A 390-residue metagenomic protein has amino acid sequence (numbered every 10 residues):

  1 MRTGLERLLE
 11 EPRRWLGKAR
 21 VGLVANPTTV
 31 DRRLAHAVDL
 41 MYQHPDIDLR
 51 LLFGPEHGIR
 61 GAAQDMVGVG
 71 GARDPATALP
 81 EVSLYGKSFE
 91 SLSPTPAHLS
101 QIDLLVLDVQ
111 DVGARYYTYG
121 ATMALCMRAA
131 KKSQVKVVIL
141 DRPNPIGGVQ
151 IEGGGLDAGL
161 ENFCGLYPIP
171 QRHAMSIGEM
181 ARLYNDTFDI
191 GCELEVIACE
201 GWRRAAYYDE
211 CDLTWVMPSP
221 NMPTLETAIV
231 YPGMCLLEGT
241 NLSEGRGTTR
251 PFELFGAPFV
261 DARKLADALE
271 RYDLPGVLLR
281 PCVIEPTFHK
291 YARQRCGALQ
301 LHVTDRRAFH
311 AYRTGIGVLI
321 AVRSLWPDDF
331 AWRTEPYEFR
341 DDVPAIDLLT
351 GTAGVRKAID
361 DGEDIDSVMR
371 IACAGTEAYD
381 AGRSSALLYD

Functional and structural regions predicted by a protein language model:
M1-D48: N-terminal phosphate-binding or glycine-rich loops at protein starts, especially the Walker A/P-loop of NTPases
D48-H57, L140: Short internal beta-strands
G61-D65, V138-E161: Glycine-rich, charge-decorated loop segments at or immediately adjacent to ligand/cofactor-binding or catalytic sites
D65-I102, A114: Glycine-rich oxoanion-binding loops at beta->alpha junctions
D111-M123: Glycine/threonine-rich flexible loop motifs
L160-M234: Conserved anion/nucleotide-ligand pocket segment
W202-H289: Glycine-rich, aromatic-lined ligand/substrate-binding cores of catalytic and carbohydrate-binding domains
G256, V260-R370: Conserved functional hotspot residues or short segments at active or partner-binding sites across diverse domains
